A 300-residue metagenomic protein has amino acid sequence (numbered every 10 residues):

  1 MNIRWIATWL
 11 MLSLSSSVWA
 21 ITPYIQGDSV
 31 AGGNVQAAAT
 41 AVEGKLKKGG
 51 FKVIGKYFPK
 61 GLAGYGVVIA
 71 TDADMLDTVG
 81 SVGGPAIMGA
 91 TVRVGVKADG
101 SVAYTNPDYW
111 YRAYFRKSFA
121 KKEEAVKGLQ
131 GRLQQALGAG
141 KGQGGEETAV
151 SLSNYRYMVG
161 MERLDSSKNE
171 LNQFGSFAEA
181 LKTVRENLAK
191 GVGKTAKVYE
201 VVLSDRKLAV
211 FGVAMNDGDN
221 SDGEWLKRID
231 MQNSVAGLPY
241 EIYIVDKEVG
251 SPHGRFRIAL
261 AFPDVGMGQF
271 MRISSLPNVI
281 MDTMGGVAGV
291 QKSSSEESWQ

Functional and structural regions predicted by a protein language model:
M1-A7: Bacterial N-terminal signal peptides that target proteins for export
S15-S17: N-terminal signal peptide c-region/cleavage motif recognized by signal peptidases
A20-Y65, G138-A209: Terminal, regulation- and interaction-focused segments at domain boundaries
I21-V30, R112-Y114, M161-K168, S251-H253 (+1 more regions): Acidic/histidine-rich, surface-exposed loop or edge segments in extracytoplasmic proteins
G49-G50, K56-V79, L181-A236, Y243-K247 (+1 more regions): Short, solvent-exposed recognition patches
G64-P107: Mid-chain, structured segments of secreted extracytoplasmic proteins
T105-E146: Hydrophobic alpha-helical segments and helix pairs
R206-Q300: A cross-kingdom marker for long, charged
